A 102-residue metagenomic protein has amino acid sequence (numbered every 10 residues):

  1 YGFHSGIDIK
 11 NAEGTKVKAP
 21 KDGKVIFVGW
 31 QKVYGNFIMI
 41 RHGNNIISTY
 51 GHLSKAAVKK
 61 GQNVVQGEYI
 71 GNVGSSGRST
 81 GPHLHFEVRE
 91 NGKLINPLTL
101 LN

Functional and structural regions predicted by a protein language model:
Y1-N102: Catalytic cores of peptidoglycan-degrading enzymes
